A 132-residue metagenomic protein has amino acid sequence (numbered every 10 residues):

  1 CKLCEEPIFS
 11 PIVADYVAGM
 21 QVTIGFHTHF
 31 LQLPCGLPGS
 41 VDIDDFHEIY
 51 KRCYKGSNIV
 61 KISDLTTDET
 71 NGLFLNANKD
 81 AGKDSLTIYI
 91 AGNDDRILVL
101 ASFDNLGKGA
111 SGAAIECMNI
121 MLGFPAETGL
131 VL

Functional and structural regions predicted by a protein language model:
C1-V99: C-terminal substrate-binding/catalytic lobe of Rossmann-fold NAD(P)-dependent oxidoreductases
S85-L132: NAD(P)-dependent Rossmann-like dehydrogenase/reductase catalytic/cofactor-binding core
